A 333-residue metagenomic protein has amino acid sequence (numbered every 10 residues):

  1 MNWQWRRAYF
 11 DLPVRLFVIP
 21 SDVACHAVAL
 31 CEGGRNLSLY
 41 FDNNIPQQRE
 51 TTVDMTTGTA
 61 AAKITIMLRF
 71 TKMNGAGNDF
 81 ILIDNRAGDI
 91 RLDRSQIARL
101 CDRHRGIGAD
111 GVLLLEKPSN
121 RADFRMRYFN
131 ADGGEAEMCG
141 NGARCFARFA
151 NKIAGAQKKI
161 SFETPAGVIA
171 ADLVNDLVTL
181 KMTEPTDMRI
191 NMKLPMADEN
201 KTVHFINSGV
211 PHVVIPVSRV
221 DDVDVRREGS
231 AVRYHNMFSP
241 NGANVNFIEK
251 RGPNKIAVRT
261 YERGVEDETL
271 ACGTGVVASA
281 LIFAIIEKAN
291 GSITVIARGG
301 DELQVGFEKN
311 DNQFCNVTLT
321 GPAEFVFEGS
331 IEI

Functional and structural regions predicted by a protein language model:
W3-W5: Tryptophan (W) side chains
A8, P20, A24, A29 (+4 more regions): A cross-taxon signal for low-complexity, glycine/charged-rich
Y9-F10, F17, Y40-F41: Aromatic (phenylalanine/tyrosine) cluster motif
A62-N175, V214-I333: A glycine-rich beta-to-alpha transition motif near the start of alpha/beta enzyme domains, typified by
T186-M188: Ligand-binding beta-strand-loop-alpha-helix segment within the catalytic cores of soluble metabolic enzymes
I190-E199, E328-I333: Extended Gly/Ser/Thr-rich low-complexity repeat segments, especially those forming or decorating extracellular
M196-A197, K201-D222: Internal active-site segments that recognize and position negatively charged phosphoryl groups and nucleotide moieties
